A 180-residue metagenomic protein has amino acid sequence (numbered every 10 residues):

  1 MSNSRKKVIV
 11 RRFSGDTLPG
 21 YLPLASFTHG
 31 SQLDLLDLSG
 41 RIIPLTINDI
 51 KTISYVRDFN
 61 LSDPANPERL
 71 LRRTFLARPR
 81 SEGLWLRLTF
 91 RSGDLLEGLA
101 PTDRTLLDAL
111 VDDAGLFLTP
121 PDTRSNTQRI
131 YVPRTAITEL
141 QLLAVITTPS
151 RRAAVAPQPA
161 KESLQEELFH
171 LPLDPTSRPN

Functional and structural regions predicted by a protein language model:
M1-N180: Conserved RNA-binding domains used in RNP assembly and mRNA/RNA metabolism
